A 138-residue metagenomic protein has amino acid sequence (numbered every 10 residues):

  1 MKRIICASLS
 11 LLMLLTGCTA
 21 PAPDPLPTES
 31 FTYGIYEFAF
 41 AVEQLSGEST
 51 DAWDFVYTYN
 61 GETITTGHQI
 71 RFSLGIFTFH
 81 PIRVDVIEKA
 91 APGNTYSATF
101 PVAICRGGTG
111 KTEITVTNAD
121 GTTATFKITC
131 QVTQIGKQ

Functional and structural regions predicted by a protein language model:
K2-S8: Sec-dependent signal peptide recognition, specifically the positively charged N-region followed immediately by
L15-G17: C-terminal motif of bacterial Sec signal peptides marking the signal peptidase cleavage site
T19-P21: Bacterial signal peptide processing site
I35, F79-P81, T109: Extracellular Ig-like/FN3 beta-sandwich strand-entry sites
F38-Y59: Calcium-regulated, polybasic anionic-phospholipid
T63-L74: Short, solvent-exposed S/T- and G/P-enriched segments that are highly enriched in secreted/extracellular and lumenal
F79-A90: A short, solvent-exposed beta-strand micro-motif common in secreted/extracellular proteins
G93-K127, Q131: C2-type phospholipid-binding modules
